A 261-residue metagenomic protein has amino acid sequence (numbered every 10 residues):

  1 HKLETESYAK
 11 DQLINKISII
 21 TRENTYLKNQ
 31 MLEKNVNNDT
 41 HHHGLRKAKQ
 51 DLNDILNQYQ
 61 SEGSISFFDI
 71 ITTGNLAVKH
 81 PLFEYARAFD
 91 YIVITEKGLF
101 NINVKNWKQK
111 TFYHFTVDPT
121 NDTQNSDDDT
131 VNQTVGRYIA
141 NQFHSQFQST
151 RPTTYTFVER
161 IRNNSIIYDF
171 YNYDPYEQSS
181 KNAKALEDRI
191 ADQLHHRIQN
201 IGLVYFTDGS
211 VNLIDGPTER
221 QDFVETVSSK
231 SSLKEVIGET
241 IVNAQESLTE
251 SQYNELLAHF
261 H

Functional and structural regions predicted by a protein language model:
H1-R87, K105-N106, T111-H261: Surface-exposed interaction regions that form or flank ligand-binding interfaces
A86-I94, L99: Short acidic loop-to-beta-strand element that houses the catalytic metal-binding Asp/Glu of nuclease active sites
E96-F100, W107-K110: Short, charged/polar surface micro-motifs in flexible loops or helix N-caps
